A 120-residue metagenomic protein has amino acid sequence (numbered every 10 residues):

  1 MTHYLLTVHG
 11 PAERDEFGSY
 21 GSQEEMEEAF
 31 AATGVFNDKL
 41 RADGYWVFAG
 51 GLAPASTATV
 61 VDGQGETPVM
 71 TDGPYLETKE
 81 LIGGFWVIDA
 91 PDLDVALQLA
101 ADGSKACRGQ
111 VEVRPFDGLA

Functional and structural regions predicted by a protein language model:
M1-A120: Conserved, structured core segments of small domains
